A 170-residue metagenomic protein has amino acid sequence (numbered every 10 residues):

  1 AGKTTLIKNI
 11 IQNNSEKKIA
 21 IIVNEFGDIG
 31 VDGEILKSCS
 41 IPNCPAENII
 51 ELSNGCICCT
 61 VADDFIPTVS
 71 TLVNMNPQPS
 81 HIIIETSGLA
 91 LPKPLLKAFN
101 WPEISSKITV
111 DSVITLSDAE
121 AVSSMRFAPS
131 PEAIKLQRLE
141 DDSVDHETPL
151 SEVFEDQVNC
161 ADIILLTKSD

Functional and structural regions predicted by a protein language model:
A1, T5-E152: Nucleotide-state-sensitive switch-loop elements of NTP-binding domains
D141, P149-D170: Contiguous mid-protein beta-loop-alpha structural module that forms a pocket-lining wall or clamp of enzyme active
